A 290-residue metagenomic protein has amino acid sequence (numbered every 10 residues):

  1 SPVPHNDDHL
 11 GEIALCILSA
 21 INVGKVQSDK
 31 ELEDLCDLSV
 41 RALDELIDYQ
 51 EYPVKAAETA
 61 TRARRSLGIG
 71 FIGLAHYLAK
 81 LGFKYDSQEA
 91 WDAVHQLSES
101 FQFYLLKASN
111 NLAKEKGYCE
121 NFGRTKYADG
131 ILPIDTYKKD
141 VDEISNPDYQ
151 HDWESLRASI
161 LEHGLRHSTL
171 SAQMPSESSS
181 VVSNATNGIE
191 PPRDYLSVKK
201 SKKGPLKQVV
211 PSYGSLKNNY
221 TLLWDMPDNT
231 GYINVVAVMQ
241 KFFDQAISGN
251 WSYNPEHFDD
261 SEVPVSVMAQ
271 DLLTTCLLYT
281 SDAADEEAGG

Functional and structural regions predicted by a protein language model:
S1-T61, S66, F71-L81, A185-T186 (+3 more regions): Function-dense linear segments that define catalytic or interfacial modules in macromolecule-processing proteins
V3-G11, C16, K25-C36, A60 (+8 more regions): Hydrophobic alpha-helical scaffolding
C36-E58, K84-S176, I247-N250: Internal maturation/activation junctions in enzymes
L43, I47-D48, Y118, N146-Q150 (+2 more regions): Catalytic alpha/beta core of large soluble enzyme barrels
I69-F71, F83, R124, S178 (+2 more regions): Gly/Ser/Thr-rich helix-start
F71, L106, W153, M268-A269: Generic non-transmembrane alpha-helix signal with a bias for helix starts/N-cap capping motifs
Y279-G290: Single conserved hydrophobic/aromatic residue that forms the stacking wall/gate of nucleotide- or nucleobase-binding
